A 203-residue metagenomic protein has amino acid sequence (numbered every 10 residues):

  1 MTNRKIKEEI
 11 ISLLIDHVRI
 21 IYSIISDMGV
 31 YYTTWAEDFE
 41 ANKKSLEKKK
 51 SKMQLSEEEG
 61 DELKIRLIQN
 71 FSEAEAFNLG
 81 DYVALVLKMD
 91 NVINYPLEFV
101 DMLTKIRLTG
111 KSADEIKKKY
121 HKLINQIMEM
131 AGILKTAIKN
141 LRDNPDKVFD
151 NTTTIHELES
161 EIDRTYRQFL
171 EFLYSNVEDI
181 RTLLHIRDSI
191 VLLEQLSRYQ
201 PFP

Functional and structural regions predicted by a protein language model:
M1-P203: Cytosolic, long alpha-helical scaffolding segments
